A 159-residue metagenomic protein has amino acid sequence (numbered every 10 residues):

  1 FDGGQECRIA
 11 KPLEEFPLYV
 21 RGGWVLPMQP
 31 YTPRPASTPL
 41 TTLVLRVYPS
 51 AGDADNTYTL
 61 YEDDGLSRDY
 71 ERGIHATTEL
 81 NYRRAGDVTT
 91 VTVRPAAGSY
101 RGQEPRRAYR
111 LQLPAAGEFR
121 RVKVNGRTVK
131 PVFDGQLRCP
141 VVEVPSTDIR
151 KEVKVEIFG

Functional and structural regions predicted by a protein language model:
F1-F119, V124-N125, R150: Catalytic core of carbohydrate-active enzymes
N125-D148: Extracellular/luminal ectodomains and secreted, surface-exposed scaffolds of diverse proteins
P145-G159: Surface-exposed interaction regions enriched in Ser/Thr/Asp/Glu that occur as long low-complexity tracts or repetitive
